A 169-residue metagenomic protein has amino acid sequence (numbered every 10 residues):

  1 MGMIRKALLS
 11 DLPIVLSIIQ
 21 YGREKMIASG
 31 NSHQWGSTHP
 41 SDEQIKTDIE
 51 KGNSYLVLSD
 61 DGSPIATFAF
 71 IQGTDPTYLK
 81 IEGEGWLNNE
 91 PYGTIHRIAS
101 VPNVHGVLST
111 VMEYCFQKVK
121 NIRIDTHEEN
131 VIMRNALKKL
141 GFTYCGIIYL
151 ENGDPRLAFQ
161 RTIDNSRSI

Functional and structural regions predicted by a protein language model:
M3-S17: A short beta-loop-alpha structural element at the N-terminal edge of CoA-dependent acyl/N-acetyltransferase catalytic
E24-E43: Conserved GNAT-fold acetyl-CoA-binding loop/helix
K51-F68: Conserved beta-hairpin
A69-N103: Conserved acyl-donor/pantetheine-binding loop and adjacent beta-alpha core of acyl/acetyltransferases and related
S100-Q117, N135-K139: Conserved acetyl-CoA-binding loop-helix of GNAT-fold acetyltransferases
K118-E129: Conserved GNAT acetyl-CoA-binding A-motif
D125, T143-L157: Conserved catalytic-core motifs of GNAT/GCN5-like acyltransferases
E129-G146: Conserved active-site alpha-helix within GNAT-family acetyltransferase domains
